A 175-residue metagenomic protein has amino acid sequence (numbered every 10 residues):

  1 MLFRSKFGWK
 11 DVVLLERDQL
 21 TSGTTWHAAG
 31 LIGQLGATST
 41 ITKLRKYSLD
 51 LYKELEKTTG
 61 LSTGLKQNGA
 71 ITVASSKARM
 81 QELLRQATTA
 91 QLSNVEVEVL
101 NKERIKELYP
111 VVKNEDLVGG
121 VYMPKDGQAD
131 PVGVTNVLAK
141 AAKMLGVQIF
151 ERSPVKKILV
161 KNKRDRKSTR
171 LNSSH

Functional and structural regions predicted by a protein language model:
M1-L2, L171-H175: Short, small-residue-biased leader/transition segments that mark boundaries at the very start of proteins
S5-T25: Glycine-rich FAD pyrophosphate-binding loop
G8-W9, N94, G146: Glycine-centered short loops/turns at secondary-structure junctions
E16, N101-K102, E151-S153: Short loop/edge segments at beta-strand edges and connector loops that shape dinucleotide/nucleotide cofactor-binding
D18-L20, I105, L138: Short beta-to-alpha linker loops that shape the active-site pocket of alpha/beta-hydrolase fold enzymes
G30-L108: Dinucleotide-binding Rossmann-like beta1-alpha1 core, especially the glycine-rich loop that anchors the ADP
A78-Q81, Y109-L117, L159-R166: A short, glycine/Asx- and small/polar-enriched loop/turn that sits immediately N-terminal to a beta-strand
V121-R166, R170: Helical element adjacent to the flavin cofactor pocket in flavoenzyme catalytic cores
